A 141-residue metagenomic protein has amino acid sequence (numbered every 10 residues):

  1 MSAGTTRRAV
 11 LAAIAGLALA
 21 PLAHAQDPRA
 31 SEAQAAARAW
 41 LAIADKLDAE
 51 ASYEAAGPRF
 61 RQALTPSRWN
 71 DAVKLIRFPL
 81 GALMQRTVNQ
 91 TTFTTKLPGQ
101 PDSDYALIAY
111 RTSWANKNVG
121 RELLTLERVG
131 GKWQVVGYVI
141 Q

Functional and structural regions predicted by a protein language model:
S2-G4, A12, L19-K46: Short, low-complexity N-terminal intrinsically disordered segments enriched in polar/charged residues
A20, T65, W69, G120-E127: A generic structural signal for ordered secondary structure
Q34-A36, E50-S103: Short solvent-exposed beta->alpha transition segments
T91-Q141: Exposed beta-sheet edge and beta->alpha loop/turn motif
